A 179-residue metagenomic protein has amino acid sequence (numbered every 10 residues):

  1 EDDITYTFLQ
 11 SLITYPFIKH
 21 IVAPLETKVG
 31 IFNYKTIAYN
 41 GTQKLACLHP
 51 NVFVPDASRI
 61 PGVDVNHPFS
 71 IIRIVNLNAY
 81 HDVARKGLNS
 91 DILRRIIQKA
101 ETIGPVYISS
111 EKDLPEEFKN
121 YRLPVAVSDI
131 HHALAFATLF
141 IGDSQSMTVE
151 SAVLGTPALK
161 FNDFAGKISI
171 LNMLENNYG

Functional and structural regions predicted by a protein language model:
T7, S11-A23, L134: A conserved, positively charged/aromatic
I18, N33-K44, P115-S128, Y178-G179: Active-site regions of enzymes building and remodeling cell-envelope glycoconjugates
I18-K86: A nucleotide-sugar donor-handling region in carbohydrate enzymes
K19, L139, G155-L159: Structural loop-to-beta junction motif characteristic of Rossmann-like glycosyltransferase folds
I72-L77, R94-A126: Catalytic donor nucleotide-activated moiety binding site of glycosyltransferases and closely related
K112-M147: Donor nucleotide-activated moiety binding/catalytic core segment of transferases that use nucleotide-activated donors
M147-T148, K160: Short glycine/serine-rich donor-binding loops of glycosyltransferases
V153-G179: Catalytic binding pocket for nucleotide-activated donors in carbohydrate/polymer assembly enzymes
